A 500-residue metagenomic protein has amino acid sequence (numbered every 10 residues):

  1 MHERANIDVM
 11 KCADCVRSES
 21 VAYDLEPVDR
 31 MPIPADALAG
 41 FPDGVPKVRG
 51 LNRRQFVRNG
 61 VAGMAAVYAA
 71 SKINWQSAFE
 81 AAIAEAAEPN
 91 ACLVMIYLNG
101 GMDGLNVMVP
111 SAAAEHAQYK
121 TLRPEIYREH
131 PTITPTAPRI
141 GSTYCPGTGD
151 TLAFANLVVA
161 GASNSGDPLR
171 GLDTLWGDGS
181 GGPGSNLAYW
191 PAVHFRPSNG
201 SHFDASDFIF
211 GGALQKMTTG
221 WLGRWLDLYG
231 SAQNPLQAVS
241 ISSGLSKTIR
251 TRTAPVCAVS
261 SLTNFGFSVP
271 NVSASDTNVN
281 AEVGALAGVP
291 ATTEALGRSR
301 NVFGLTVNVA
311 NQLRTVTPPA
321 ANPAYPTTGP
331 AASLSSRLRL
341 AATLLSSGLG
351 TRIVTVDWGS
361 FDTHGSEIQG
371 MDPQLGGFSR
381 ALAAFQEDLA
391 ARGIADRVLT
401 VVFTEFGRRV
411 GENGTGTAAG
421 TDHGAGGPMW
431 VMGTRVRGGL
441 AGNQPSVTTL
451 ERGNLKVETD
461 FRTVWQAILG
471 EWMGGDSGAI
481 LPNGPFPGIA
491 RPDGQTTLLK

Functional and structural regions predicted by a protein language model:
H2-A391, G411, P428-K500: Feature for exported/extracytoplasmic and membrane-associated proteins, marking the mature portion
L382, D388-T415: Metal-dependent active-site segment of extracytoplasmic phospho-/sulfohydrolases and closely related
A418-T421: Short consensus segments that form the blades of beta-propeller domains, in both extracellular/periplasmic
G424: Phosphate-handling catalytic cores of nucleic-acid transaction enzymes
